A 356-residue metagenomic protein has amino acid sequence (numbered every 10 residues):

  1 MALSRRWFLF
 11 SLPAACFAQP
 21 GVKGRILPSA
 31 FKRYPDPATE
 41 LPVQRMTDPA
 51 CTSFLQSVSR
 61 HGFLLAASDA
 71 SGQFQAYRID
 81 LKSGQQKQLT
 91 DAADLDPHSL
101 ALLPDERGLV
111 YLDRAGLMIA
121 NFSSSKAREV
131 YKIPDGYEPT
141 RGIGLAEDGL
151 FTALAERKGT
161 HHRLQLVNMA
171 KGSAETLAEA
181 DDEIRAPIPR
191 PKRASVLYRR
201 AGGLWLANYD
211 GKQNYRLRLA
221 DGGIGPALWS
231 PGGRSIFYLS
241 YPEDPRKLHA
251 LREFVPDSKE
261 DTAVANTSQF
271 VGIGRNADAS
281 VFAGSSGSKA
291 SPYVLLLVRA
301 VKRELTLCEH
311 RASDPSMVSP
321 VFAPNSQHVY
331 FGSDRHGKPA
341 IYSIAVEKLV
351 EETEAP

Functional and structural regions predicted by a protein language model:
M1-P13: N-terminal secretory signal peptides and thylakoid transit peptides that target proteins across membranes
P20-V43: Blade/loop signatures of beta-propeller domains
I26, R45-F74: Beta-strand-rich domains and repeat architectures in extracellular enzymes and scaffolds, especially beta-propellers
Q56-F63, L100-R107, G142-F151, P187-S195 (+3 more regions): Blade-terminus and WD-like Trp-Asp/Gly-His loop motifs, strongest in beta-propeller folds
L65-S71, V110-G116, A120-N121, A153-G159 (+4 more regions): Beta-strand C-termini and the immediately following turn/loop, strongest in propeller blades
L112-H162: Asp-box/WD-like beta-propeller blade repeats and closely related beta-sheet repeat scaffolds
A265-G272, R303-V321: Conserved blade-ending motifs and adjacent loop-strand segments that build the rim/top face of beta-propeller domains
V318-P356: Blade-level signature of beta-propeller repeat domains, shared across WD40, Kelch, NHL, RCC1 and BNR/Asp-box propellers
